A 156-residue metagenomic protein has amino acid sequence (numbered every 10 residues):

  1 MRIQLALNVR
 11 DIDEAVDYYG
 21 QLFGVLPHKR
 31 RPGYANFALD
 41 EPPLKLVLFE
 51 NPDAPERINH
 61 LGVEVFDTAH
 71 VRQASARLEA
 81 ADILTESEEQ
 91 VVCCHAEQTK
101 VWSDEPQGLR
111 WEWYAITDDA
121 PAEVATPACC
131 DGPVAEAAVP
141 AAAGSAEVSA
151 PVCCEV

Functional and structural regions predicted by a protein language model:
M1-E14, P43, I58-L61, V124-V156: N-terminal beta-strand motif that seeds the catalytic metal site of vicinal oxygen chelate
A6-K45: Core segments of cupin and vicinal oxygen chelate
I12, G62-R110, T117-P121, C154-V156: Vicinal oxygen chelate
H28-R30, E88, W113: Residue-level detector of high-confidence beta-strand sites
R31-Y34, P55, C94-T99: Short acidic/glycine-enriched loop/turn segments that link adjacent beta-strands
D40-K45, D53-E56, F66-V71: Short, charged/polar surface micro-motifs in flexible loops or helix N-caps
K45-F49, E112: Conserved beta-strand in the GNAT
F49-P52, I116: Acetyl-CoA-dependent GNAT
